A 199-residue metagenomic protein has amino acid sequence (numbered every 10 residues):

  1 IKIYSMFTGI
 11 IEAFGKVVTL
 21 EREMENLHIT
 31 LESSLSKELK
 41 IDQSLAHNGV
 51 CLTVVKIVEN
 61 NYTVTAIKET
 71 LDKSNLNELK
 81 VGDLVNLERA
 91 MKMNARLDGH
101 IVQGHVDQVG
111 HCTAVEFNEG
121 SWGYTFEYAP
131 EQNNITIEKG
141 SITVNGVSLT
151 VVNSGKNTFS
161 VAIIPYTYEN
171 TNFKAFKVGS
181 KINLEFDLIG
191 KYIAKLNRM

Functional and structural regions predicted by a protein language model:
Y4-M199: Conserved loop->alpha-helix
